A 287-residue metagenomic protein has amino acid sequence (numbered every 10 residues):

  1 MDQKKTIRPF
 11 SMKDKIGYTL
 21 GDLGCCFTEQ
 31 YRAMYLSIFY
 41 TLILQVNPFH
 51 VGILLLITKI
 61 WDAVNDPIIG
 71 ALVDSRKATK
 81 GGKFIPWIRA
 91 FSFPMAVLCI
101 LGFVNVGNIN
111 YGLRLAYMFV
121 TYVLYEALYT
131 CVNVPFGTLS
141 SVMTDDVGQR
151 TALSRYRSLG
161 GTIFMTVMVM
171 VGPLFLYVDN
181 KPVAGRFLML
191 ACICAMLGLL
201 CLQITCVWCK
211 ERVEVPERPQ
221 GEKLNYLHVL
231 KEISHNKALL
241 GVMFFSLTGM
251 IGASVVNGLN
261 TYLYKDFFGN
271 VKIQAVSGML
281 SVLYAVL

Functional and structural regions predicted by a protein language model:
D2-L287: Membrane-embedded alpha-helical bundles of multi-pass transporters/translocases, especially carrier/permease families
